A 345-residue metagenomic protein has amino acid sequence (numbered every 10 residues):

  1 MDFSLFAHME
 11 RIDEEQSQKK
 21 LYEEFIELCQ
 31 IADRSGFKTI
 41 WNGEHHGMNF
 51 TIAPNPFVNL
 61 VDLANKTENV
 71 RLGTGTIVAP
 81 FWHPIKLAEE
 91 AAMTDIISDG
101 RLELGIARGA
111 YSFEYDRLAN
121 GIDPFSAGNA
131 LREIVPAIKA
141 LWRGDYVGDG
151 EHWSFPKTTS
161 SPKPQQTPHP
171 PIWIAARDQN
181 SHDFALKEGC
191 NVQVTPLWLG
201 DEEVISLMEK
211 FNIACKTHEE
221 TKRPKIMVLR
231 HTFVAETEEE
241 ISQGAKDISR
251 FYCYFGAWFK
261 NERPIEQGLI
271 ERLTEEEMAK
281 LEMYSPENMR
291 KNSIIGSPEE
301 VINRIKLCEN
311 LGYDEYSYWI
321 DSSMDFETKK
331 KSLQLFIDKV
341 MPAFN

Functional and structural regions predicted by a protein language model:
M1-L72, T167-P170: N-terminal beta1-alpha1-beta2 module of alpha/beta enzyme domains
D2-K20, P80-D149, V192-Q193, W198-E202 (+3 more regions): Flexible, glycine-rich active-site loops centered on histidine and acidic residues that chelate a metal or position
F3, G36, E44, L63 (+9 more regions): Conserved, mostly hydrophobic/aromatic
F3-A7, I40-N42, L72-T74, L102-I106 (+4 more regions): Hydrophobic faces of well-ordered beta-strands that scaffold small-molecule active sites in alpha/beta enzyme cores
L5, F125-S161, E202-Y313: An alpha-helical appendage that flanks or caps ligand/catalytic pockets
A7-Y22, I77-I85, Q166-A176, T232-A235 (+1 more regions): Active-site mouth loops of central-metabolism enzymes
T39-L63, V78, P196-D201, S317-S332: Glycine-rich, proline-tolerant flexible connector loops at the mouths of alpha/beta enzymes
F50-T74, A130-I134, L333-N345: Alpha-helix-loop-beta-strand connector modules within alpha/beta enzyme cores
